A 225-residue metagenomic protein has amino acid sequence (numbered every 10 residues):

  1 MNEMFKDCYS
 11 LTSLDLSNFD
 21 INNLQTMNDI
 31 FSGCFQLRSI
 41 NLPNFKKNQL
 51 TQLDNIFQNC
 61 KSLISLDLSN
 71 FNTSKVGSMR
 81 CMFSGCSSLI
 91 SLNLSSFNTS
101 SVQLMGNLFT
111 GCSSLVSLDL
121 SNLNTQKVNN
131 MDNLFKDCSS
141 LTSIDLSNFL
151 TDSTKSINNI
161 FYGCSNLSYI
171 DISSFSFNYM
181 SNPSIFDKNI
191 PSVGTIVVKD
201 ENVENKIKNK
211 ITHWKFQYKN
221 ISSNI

Functional and structural regions predicted by a protein language model:
M1-S10: Low-complexity/repetitive intrinsically disordered segments
N2-E3, Q25-D29, D54-N55, G77-C81 (+4 more regions): Register-specific detector for alpha-helical tandem repeat solenoids, activating on a conserved position within each
K6, S32-G33, Q58-N59, S84-G85 (+3 more regions): Predominantly recognizes leucine-rich repeat
Y9-Q25, F35-T51, S62-G77, S88-Q103 (+4 more regions): Structural signature of tandem-repeat unit edges
N22, F31, N41, F57 (+6 more regions): Residues marking helix boundaries in flexible regions
D187-K188: Long, ordered, amphipathic alpha-helical scaffolds
P191-I225: Extracellular/surface-exposed low-complexity segments
